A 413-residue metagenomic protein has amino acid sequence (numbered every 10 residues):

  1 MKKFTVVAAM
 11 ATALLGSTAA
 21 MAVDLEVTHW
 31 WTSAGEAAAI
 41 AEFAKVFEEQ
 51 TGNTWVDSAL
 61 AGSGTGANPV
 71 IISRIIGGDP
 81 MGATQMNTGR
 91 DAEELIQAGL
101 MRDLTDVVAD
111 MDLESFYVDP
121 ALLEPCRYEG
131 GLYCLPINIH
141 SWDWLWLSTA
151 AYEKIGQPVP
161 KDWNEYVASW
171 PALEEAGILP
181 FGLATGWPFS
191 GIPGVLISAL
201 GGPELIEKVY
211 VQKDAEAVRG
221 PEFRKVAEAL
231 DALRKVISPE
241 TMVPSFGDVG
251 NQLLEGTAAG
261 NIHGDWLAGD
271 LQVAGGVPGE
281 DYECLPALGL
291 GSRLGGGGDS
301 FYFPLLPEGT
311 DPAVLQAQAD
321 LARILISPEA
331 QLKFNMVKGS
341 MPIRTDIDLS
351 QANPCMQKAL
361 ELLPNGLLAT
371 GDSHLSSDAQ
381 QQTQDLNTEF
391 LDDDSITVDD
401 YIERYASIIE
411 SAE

Functional and structural regions predicted by a protein language model:
M21-A98, L113, V159, M242 (+4 more regions): Conserved N-terminal structural module of periplasmic/extracytoplasmic solute-binding proteins
V23, K45, Q50, I155 (+2 more regions): Extracytoplasmic/periplasmic substrate-recognition and gating elements
V46, E153, L362-E413: Conserved C-terminal helix/tail region of periplasmic/extracytoplasmic solute-binding proteins
G89-D143, V167, G279, E283: Hinge/lid segment of periplasmic solute-binding proteins
T105-V118, P158, L200-K225, V273-V277 (+1 more regions): Short, solvent-exposed loop/beta-turn-alpha elements that line the ligand-binding surface or hinge of extracytoplasmic
Y117-A121, Y282-L285, N335-D385, E389: Long, aromatic- and glycine/proline-rich binding clefts that accommodate carbohydrate-like moieties
Y128-I137, D143, V167-A215, A258: Extracytoplasmic/periplasmic solute-binding protein
W170, Q212-V243: Glycine-centered hinge/linker elements that transmit conformational signals in sensory and ligand-binding systems
